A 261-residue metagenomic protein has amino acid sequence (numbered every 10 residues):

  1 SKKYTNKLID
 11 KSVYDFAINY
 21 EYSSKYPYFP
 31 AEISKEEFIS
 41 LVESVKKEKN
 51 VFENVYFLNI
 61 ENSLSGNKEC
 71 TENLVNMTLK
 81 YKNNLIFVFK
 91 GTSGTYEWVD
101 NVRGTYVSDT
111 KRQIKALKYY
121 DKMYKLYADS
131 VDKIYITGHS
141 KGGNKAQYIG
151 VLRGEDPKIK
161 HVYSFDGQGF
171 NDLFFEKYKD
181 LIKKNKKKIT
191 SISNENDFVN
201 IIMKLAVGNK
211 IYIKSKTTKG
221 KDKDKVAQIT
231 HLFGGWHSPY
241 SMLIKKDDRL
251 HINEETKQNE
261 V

Functional and structural regions predicted by a protein language model:
S1-K2: Short, hydrophobic/amphipathic alpha-helical patches that form generic packing surfaces within helical domains
K7-E53, N59-L85, F89-K133, G154-V261: Alpha/beta hydrolase fold serine-hydrolase catalytic domain that processes acyl esters and thioesters
T137-G142, A146: Gly/Ala-rich beta-loop-alpha elbow adjacent to hydrolase catalytic centers
A146-G154: Short glycine-enriched nucleophile-adjacent loop and the immediately C-terminal alpha-helix near the catalytic center
